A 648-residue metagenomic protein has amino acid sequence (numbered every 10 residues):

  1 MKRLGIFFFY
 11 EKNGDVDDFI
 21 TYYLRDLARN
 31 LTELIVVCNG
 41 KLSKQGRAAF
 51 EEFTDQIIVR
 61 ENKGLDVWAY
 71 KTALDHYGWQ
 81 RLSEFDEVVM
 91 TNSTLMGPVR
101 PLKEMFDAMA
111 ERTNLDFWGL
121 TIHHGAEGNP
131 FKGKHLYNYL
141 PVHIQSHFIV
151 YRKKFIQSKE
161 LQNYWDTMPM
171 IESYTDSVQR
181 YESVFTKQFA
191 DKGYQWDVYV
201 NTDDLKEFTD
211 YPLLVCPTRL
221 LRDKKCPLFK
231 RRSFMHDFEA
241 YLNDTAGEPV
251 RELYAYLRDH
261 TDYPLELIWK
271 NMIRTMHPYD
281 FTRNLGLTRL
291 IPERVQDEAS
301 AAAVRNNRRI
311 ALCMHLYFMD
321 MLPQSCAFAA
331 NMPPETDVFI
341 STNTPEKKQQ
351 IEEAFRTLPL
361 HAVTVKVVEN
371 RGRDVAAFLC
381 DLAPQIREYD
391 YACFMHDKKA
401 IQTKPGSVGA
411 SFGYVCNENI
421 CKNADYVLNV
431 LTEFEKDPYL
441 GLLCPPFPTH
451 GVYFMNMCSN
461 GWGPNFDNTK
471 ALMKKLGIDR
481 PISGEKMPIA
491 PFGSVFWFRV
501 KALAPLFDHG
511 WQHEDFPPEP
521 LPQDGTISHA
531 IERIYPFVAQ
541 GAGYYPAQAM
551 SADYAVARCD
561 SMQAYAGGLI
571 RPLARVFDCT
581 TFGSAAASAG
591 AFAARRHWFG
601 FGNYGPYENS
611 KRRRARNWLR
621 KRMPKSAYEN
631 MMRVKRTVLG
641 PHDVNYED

Functional and structural regions predicted by a protein language model:
M1-D648: ER/Golgi luminal nucleotide-sugar-dependent glycosyltransferases, focusing on the catalytic module
